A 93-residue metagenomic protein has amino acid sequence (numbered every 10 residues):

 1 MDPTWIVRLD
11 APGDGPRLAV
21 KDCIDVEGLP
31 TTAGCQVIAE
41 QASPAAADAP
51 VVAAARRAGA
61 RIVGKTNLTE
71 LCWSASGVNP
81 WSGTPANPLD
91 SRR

Functional and structural regions predicted by a protein language model:
M1-A49, T69-S74: Short, well-ordered alpha-helical
A47, R56-R93: Short glycine/serine-rich loop segments
